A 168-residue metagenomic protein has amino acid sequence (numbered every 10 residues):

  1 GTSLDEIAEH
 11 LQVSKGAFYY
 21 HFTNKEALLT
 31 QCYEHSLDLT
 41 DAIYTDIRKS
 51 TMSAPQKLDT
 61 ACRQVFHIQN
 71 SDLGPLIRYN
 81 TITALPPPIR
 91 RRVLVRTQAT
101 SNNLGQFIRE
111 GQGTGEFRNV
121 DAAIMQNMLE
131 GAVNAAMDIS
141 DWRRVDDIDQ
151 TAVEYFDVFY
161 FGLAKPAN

Functional and structural regions predicted by a protein language model:
G1-A27, Q31: Helix-turn-helix
L4, E26, T30, E34 (+8 more regions): Short, structured helix-loop boundary elements
Q31, T45-S71, M125-L129, N168: Hydrophobic alpha-helical connector segments
E34-D41: Short, basic, alpha-helical segments at the C-terminal edge of helix-turn-helix-like DNA-binding modules
V65-I68, N103, F107, M128 (+4 more regions): Amphipathic alpha-helical segments in well-ordered regions
F66-Q106, G113-E116: Short secondary-structure transition hinges
L76-N80, R90, L94, Q112-V158 (+1 more regions): Hydrophobic/aromatic-rich alpha-helical bundle segments in the mid-to-C-terminal region
